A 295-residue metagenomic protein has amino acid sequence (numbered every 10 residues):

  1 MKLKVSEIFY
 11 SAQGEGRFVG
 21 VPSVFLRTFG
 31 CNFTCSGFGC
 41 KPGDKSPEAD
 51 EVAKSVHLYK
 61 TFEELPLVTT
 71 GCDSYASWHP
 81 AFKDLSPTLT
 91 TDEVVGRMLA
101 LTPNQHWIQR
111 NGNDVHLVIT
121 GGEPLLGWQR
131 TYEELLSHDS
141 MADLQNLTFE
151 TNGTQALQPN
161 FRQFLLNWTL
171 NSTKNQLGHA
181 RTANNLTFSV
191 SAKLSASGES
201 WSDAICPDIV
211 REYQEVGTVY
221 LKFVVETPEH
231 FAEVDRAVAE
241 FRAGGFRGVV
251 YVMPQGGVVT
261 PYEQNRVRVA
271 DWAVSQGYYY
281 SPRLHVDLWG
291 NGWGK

Functional and structural regions predicted by a protein language model:
K2-E15, T227-K295: Auxiliary Fe-S-binding modules of radical SAM enzymes
L3, G37-N184: Conserved Radical SAM active-site core
V19-V24, T28, N32-C35: Conserved N-terminal beta1-alpha1 strand-loop-helix module at the mouth
V24, L117, L147-F149, L186-V190 (+3 more regions): Hydrophobic faces of well-ordered beta-strands that scaffold small-molecule active sites in alpha/beta enzyme cores
H79, L125-L126, T154-A156, L186-W201 (+4 more regions): Conserved radical SAM core fold
V94-R97, T131-L135, F164, I205-Y213 (+2 more regions): A general structural detector for well-ordered alpha-helical segments in enzyme core domains, enriched
D139-A142, Q214, A273: A generic structural signal for well-ordered alpha-helical segments
F161-W168, Q176-A192, S197-G217: Anionic-ligand binding region
